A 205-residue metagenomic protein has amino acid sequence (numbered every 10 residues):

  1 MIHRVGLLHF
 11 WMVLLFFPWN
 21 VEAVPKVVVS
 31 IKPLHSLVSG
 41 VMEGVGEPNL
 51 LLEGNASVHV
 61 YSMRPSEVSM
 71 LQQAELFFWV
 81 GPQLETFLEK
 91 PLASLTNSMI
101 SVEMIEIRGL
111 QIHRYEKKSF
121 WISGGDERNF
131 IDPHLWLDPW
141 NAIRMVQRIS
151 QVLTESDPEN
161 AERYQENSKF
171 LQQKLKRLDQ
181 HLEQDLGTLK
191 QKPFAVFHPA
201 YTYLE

Functional and structural regions predicted by a protein language model:
M1-F10: Bacterial N-terminal signal peptides that target proteins for export
F10-W11, V21: Cleavable N-terminal signal peptides
W11-M12, L76: Extended hydrophobic/Leu-rich segments
A23-E205: Extracytoplasmic metal-acquisition and chelation regions
